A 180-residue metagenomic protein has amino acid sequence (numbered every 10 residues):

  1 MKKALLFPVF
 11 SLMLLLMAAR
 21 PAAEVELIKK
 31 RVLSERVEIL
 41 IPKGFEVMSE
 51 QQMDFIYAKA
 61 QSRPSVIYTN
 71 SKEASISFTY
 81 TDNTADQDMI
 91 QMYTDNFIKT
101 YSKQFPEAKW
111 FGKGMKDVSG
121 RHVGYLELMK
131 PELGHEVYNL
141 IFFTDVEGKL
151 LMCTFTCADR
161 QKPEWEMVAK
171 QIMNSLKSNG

Functional and structural regions predicted by a protein language model:
M1-A4: Positively charged n-region of N-terminal signal peptides that target proteins for export
P8-L16: Bacterial N-terminal signal peptides
A19-E35: Sec-dependent signal peptide cleavage junction
E24-K29, S62-P64, D117-E127: Short, hydrophobic/aromatic-rich segments at coil-to-beta transitions
R36, T84-M92, D159, P163-M167: Soluble non-cytosolic domains of exported or imported proteins
L40-M89: Secretory pathway targeting signatures of secreted, lumenal, and periplasmic proteins
K43-V47, L150-G180: Surface-exposed amphipathic alpha-helical segments
D95-T144: Signature of long, low-cysteine stretches enriched in small and polar/charged residues
